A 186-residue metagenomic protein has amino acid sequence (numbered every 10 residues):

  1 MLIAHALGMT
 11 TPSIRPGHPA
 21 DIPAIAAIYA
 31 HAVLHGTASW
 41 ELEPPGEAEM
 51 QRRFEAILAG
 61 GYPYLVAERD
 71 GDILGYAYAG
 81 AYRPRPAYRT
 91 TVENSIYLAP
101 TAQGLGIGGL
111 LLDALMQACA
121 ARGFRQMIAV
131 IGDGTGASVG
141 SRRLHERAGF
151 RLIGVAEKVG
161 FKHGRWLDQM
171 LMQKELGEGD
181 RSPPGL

Functional and structural regions predicted by a protein language model:
S13-I25: A short beta-loop-alpha structural element at the N-terminal edge of CoA-dependent acyl/N-acetyltransferase catalytic
P16, P44-T101, L112-D113, A118 (+1 more regions): Acetyl-CoA-dependent GNAT
A26-R53: Conserved GNAT-fold acetyl-CoA-binding loop/helix
Y78, V130-G132, R142, E146-L167: Conserved catalytic-core motifs of GNAT/GCN5-like acyltransferases
V92, K158-L186: C-terminal "cap" of GNAT-fold acetyltransferases
S95-G104, I131-T135: A short, internal acetyl-CoA/4′-phosphopantetheine-binding micro-motif in the GNAT/acyltransferase core
G104-A121, G140-R143, R147: Conserved acetyl-CoA-binding loop-helix of GNAT-fold acetyltransferases
C119-D133: Conserved GNAT acetyl-CoA-binding A-motif
